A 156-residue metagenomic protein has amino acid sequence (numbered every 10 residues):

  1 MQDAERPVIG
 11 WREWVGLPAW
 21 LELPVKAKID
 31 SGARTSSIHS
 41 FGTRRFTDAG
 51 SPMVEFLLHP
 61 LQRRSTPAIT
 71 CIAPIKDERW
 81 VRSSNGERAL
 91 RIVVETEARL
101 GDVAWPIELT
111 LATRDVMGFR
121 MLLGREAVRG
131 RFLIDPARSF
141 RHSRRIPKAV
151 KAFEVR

Functional and structural regions predicted by a protein language model:
M1-R156: Pepsin/retropepsin-fold aspartyl endopeptidases
